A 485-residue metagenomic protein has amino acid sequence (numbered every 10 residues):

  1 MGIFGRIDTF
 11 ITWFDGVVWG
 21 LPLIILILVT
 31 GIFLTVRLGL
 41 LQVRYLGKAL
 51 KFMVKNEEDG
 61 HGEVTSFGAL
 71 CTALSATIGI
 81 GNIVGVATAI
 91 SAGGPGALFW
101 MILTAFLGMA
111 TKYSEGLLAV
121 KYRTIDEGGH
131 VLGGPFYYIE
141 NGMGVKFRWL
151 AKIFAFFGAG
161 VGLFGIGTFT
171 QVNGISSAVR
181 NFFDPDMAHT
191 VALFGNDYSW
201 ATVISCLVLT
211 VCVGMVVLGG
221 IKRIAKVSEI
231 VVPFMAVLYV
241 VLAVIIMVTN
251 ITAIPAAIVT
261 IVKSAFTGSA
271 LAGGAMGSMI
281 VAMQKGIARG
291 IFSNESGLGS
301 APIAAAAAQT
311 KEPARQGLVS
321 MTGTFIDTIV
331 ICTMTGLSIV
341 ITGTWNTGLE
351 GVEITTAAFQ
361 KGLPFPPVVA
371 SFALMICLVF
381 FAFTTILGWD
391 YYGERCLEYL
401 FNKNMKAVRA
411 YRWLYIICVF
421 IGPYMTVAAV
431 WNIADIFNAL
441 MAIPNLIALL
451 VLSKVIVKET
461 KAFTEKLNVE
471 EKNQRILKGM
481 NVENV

Functional and structural regions predicted by a protein language model:
M1-I80, I90-A97, G108, F420 (+1 more regions): N-terminal alpha-helical transmembrane segments of multi-pass membrane transport and channel/translocase proteins
R6-I7, L38-Q42, G81-V86, F164-I175 (+6 more regions): Transmembrane helix-loop junctions in multi-pass membrane proteins
T12-K48, S91-G129, L150, D327-M334 (+2 more regions): Extracellular loop-to-transmembrane helix junctions
L26-F33, L38-L50, V172-V179, W200-V262 (+3 more regions): Membrane-interface loop-to-helix entry segments
T30-T35, S75, T104-G129, F136 (+3 more regions): Helix-loop-helix module between adjacent transmembrane segments
T35, E115-Y122, E127, L242-T260 (+4 more regions): Extracellular/periplasmic helix-exit of transmembrane alpha-helices
L40-S66, T88-L98, A110-K146, W345-L363 (+3 more regions): Flexible loop linkers connecting adjacent transmembrane helices in multi-pass alpha-helical membrane transporters
D59-A92, L118-G142, I153-F156, G160 (+2 more regions): Alpha-helical membrane segments and immediately flanking helix-loop junctions that form or couple to the substrate/ion
